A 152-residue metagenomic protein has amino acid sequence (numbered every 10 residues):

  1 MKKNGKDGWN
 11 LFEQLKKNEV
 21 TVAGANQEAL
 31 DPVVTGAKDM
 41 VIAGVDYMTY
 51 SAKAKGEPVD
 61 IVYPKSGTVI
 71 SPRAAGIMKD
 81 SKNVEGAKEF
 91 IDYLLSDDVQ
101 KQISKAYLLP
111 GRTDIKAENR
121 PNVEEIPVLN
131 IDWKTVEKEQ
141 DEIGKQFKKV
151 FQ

Functional and structural regions predicted by a protein language model:
M1-K2, P72-N83, Q102-I103: A bilobed periplasmic-binding-protein/Venus flytrap-type ligand-binding module shared by bacterial periplasmic
M1-P64: Ligand-binding pocket segment of bilobal, Venus flytrap-like solute-binding proteins
G5, V22-N26, N83-A87, S96 (+1 more regions): Solvent-exposed, acidic/flexible segments
D46-T49, S66-V69, K82, D97: Solvent-exposed loop/turn segments at secondary-structure junctions within structured extracellular/periplasmic domains
V59-T68, R73-G76: Flexible, solvent-exposed loop/hinge segments that line or gate ligand/substrate-binding clefts
F90: Substrate/cofactor-recognition hotspot
Y93-A117: Periplasmic-binding protein-like
G111-Q152: An extracytoplasmic/periplasmic, membrane-proximal ligand-sensing/linker region
